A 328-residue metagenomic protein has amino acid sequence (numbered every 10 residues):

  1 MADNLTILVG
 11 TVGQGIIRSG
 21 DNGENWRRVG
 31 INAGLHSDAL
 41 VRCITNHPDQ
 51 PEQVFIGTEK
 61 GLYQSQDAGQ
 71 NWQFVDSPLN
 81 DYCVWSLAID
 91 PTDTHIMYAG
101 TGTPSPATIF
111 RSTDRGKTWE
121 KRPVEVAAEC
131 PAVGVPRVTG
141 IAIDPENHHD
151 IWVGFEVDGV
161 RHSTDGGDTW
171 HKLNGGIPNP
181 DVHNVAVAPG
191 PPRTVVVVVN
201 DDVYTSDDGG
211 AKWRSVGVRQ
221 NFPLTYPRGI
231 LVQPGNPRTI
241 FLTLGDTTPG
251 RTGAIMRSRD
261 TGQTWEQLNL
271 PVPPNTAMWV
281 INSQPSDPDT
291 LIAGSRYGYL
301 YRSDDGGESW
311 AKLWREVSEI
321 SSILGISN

Functional and structural regions predicted by a protein language model:
M1-N328: Extracellular glycan-interacting surfaces
